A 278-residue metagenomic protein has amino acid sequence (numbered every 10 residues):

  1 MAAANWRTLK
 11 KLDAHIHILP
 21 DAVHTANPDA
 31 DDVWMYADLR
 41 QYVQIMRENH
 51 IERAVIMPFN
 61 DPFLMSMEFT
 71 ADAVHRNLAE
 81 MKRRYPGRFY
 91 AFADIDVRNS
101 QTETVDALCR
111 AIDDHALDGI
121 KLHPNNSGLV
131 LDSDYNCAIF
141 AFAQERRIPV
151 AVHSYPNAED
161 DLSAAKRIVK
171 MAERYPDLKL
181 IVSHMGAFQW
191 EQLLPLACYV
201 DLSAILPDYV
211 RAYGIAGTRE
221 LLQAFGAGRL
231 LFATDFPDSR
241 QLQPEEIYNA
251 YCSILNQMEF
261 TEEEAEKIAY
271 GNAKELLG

Functional and structural regions predicted by a protein language model:
M1-A14, I18, V23-R53, G226-R229 (+1 more regions): Mid-to-C-terminal alpha-helical segments outside catalytic/metal-binding sites
W6, V43-H50, V74-R88, D106-A116 (+4 more regions): Acidic (Asp/Glu)-rich catalytic clusters
L12-I16, A54-I56, Y90-A93, D118-L122 (+4 more regions): Hydrophobic faces of well-ordered beta-strands that scaffold small-molecule active sites in alpha/beta enzyme cores
H15, M46, L78, I120 (+6 more regions): Conserved, mostly hydrophobic/aromatic
H17-A22, D61-L64, V97-S100, S127 (+4 more regions): Active-site environment of divalent metal-dependent phosphoester hydrolases
P28-S66, R88-D96, D118-G119, N125: Divalent metal-dependent hydrolysis catalytic cores, especially in the metallo-beta-lactamase
E68-A151, N157-A158, L206-D208: Active-site gating/metal-coordination segments in enzymes
G186-G278: H/E-rich (His + Asp/Glu) clusters that bind or coordinate divalent metals
